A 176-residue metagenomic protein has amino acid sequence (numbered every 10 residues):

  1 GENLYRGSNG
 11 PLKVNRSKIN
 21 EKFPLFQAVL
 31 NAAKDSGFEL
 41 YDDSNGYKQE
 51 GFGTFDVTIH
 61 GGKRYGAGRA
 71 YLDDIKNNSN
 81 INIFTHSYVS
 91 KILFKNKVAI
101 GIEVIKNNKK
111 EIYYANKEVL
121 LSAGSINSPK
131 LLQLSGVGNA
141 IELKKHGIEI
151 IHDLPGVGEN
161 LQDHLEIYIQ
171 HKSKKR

Functional and structural regions predicted by a protein language model:
G1-A99, I105, Y168-R176: Conserved redox-cofactor binding core of oxidoreductases
I92-R176: Glycine-rich loop(s) and the adjacent beta-strand/alpha-helix scaffold that form part
